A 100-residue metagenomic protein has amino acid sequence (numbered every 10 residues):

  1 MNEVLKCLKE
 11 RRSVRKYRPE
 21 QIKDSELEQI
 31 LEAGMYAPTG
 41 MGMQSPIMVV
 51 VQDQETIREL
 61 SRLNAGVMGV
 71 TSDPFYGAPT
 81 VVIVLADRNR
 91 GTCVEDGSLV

Functional and structural regions predicted by a protein language model:
M1-V100: Acidic, surface-exposed loops and disordered segments
